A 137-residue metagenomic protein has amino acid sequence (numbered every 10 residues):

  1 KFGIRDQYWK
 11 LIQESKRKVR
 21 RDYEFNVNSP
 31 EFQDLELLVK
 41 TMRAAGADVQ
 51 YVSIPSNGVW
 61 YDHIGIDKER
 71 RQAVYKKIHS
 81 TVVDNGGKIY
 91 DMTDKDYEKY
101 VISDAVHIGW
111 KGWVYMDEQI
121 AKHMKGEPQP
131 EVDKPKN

Functional and structural regions predicted by a protein language model:
K1-A45, K136-N137: Secreted/periplasmic serine-hydrolase-like ester/acetyl group-modifying domain
Q13-K18, S53-S56, H79: Generic detector of short, locally flexible boundary/turn motifs and exposed helical patches
V19-N26, D62, Y100, D104: Short coil/turn segments at secondary-structure junctions
E31, Q50, V74-Y75: Long, well-ordered mid-to-C-terminal structural blocks that present hydrophobic/aromatic surfaces
E36-V49, I78-K88: A structural motif corresponding to the C-terminal end of an alpha-helix and its immediate exit/capping segment
V39-I66: Active-site segments of SGNH/GDSL-like serine hydrolases that catalyze O-acetyl group transfer/hydrolysis on lipids
I64-N137: Long, positively charged, glycine-interspersed low-complexity recognition regions
